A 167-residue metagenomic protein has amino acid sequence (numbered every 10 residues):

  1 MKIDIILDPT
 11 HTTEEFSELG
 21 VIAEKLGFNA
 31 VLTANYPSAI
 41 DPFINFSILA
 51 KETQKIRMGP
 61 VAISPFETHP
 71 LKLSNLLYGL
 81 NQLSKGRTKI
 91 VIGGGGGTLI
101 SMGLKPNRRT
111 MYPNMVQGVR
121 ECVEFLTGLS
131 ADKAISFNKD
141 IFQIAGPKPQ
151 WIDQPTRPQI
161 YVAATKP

Functional and structural regions predicted by a protein language model:
M1-P60, R157-P158: N-terminal beta1-alpha1-beta2 module of alpha/beta enzyme domains
P9-H11, P37, S64-F66, G94-T98 (+1 more regions): Active-site-proximal loop/turn and secondary-structure-junction residues that shape catalytic pockets, frequently
E18-G20, N45-I48, L73-N75, G103-N107: Short, glycine/charged-enriched secondary-structure capping and boundary segments
P37-I40, E67-T68, P113: Alpha-helix capping and helix-loop boundary segments enriched in small/acidic/polar residues
P42, H69, L99-S101: Generic domain-boundary/flexible-linker signal
G59-K72: Structural motif corresponding to the early beta-alpha repeats
S74-P167: Internal, glycine-rich beta/alpha segment that forms the wall or movable "lid" of small-molecule/cofactor binding
